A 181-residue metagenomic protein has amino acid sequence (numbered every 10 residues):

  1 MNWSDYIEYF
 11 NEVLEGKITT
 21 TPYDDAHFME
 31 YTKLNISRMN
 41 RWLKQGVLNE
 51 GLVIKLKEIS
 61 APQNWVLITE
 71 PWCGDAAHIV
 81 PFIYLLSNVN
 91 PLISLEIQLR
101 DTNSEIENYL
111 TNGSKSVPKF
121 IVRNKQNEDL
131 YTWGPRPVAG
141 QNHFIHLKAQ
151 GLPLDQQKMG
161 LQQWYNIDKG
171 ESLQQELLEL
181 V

Functional and structural regions predicted by a protein language model:
M1-P62, V89, R100, E107-G113 (+1 more regions): Non-globular targeting/processing and membrane-anchoring segments
L56-L85: Local sequence-structure signature of Cys/Sec-based thiol-disulfide redox active-site neighborhoods
W65-E70, I83, P91-I106, S116 (+1 more regions): Thiol-based oxidoreductase modules, predominantly thioredoxin-like and allied folds used for disulfide exchange
V117-W133: A short, hydrophobic beta-strand/beta-hairpin element that forms part of a small beta-sheet core
